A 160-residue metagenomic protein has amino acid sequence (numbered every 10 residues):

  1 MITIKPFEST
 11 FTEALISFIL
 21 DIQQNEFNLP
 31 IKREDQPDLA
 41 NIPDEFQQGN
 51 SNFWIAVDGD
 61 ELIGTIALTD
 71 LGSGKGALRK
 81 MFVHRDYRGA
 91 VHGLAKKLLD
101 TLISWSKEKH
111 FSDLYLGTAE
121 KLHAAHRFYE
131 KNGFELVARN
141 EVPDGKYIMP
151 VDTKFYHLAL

Functional and structural regions predicted by a protein language model:
M1-T3: Extreme N-terminal starter segment of soluble prokaryotic enzymes
P6-Y87, L99-T101, W105, V142 (+1 more regions): Acetyl-CoA-dependent GNAT
F7, S112-Y115, A119-H123, R127-L160: C-terminal "cap" of GNAT-fold acetyltransferases
F27, K107, Y147-M149: Residue-level signature of transmembrane alpha-helix interfaces in integral membrane proteins
E61, K75, H84-D100, E108-K109 (+2 more regions): Conserved glycine-rich acetyl-CoA-binding loop
